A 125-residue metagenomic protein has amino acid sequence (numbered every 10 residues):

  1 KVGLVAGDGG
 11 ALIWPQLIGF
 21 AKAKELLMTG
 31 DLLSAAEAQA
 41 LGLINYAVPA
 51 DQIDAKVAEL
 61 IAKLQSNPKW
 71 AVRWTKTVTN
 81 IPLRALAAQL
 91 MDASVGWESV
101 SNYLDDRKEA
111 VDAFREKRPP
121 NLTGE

Functional and structural regions predicted by a protein language model:
K1-L27, L41, K56, L60: CoA-thioester-processing core
G10-I13, K22, W74, S94-W97 (+1 more regions): Hydrophobic alpha-helical segments typical of transmembrane helices and their membrane-interface/capping positions
W14, A38, T75, F114: Terminal peptide-recognition signature
A21, A35, I44-D92, D105 (+1 more regions): C-terminal long alpha-helix characteristic of the crotonase
L26-L27, V78, P82, W97-N102: Helix-loop "lid/cap" segments that line or gate small-molecule binding pockets
G30-E37: Acidic, divalent-metal-coordinating active-site segment for phosphoryl/phosphodiester hydrolysis, typified by short
L41-G42, K117: Structural motif
Y103-R107, A113: Interdomain hinge/lid region at the active-site interface of Rossmann-like NAD(P)-dependent oxidoreductases
